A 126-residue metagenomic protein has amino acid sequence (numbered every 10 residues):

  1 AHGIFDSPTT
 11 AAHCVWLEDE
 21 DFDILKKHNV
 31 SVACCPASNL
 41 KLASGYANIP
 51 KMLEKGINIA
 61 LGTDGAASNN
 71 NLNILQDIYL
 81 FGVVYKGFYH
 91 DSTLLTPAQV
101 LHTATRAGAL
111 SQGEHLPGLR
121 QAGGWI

Functional and structural regions predicted by a protein language model:
A1-N71: Active-site core of metal-dependent hydrolases
H2-I4, P50-I126: His/Asp/Glu-enriched, well-ordered alpha-helical/loop segment that forms or immediately abuts the divalent-metal
